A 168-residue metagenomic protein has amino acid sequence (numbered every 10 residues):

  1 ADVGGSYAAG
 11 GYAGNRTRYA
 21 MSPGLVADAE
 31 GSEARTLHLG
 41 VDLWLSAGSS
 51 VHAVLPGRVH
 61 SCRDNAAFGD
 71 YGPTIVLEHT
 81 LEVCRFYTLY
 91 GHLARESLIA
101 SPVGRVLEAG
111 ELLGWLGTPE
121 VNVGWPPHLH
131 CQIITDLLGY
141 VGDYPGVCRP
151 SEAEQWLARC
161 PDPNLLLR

Functional and structural regions predicted by a protein language model:
A1-G72, A109, L157-R168: Surface-exposed, glycine-biased beta-strand/turn segments
H38, H79, H92, H128-H130: Histidine-centered active-site/metal-ligand motif
V41, P73-I75, P127-L129: Short beta-strand micro-motifs in enzyme catalytic cores
L45, S61, H92-R95, T118 (+1 more regions): A residue-level detector for short acidic-glycine micro-motifs
S46-G48, T80-E82, D136-L138: Generic structural motif
A47-S50, S97-V103: Short, conserved secondary-structure segments in the cores of folded domains
A53-S97: Zn2+-dependent peptidoglycan hydrolase active-site motif and core
I99, R105-V121, W125-R168: Acidic, glycine-rich catalytic/binding loops that coordinate metals and/or anionic ligands
